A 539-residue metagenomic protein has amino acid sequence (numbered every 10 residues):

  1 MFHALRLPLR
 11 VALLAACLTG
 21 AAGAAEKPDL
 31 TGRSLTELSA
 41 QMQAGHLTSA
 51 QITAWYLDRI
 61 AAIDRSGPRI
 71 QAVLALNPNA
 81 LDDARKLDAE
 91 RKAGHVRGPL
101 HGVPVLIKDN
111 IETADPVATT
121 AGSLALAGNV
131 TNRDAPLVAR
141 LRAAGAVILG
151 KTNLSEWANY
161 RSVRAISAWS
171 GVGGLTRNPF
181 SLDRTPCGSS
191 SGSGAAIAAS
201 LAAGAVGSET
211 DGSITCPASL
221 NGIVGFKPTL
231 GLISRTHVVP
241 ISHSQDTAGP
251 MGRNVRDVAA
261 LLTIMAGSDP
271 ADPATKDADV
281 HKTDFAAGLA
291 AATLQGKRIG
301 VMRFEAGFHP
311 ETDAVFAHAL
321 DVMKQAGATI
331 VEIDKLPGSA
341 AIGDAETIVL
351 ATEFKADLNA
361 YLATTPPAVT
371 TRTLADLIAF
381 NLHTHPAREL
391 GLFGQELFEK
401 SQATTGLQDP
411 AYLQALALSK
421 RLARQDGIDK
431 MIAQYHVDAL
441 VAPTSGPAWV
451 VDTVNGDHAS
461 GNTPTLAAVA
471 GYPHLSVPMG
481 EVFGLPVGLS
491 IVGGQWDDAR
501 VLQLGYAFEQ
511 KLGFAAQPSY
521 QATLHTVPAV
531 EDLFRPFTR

Functional and structural regions predicted by a protein language model:
F2-K92, H318-G327, A379, T405-G406 (+1 more regions): An N-terminal boundary/leader segment
E26-D211, T229, I428, I432-Q434: Gly/Ser-rich catalytic/binding loops embedded in alpha/beta enzyme cores
E37-H46, S66-A75, S123-G128, R184 (+6 more regions): Second-shell loop/turn segments in exported
G45, G102, A143, A202 (+3 more regions): Glycine-rich, small-residue loops and helix-cap segments that act as flexible hinges at active-site edges
T53, A135, T283-F285, F308-K335 (+3 more regions): Acyltransferase
H101-A121, A287-M302, T352-R424, D429 (+2 more regions): Short helix-loop capping/hinge segments that flank enzyme active sites or metal/cofactor-binding pockets
A121-S123, R177-P179, S189, V239-T247 (+2 more regions): Flexible glycine/proline-enriched surface loops and loop-helix/loop-strand junctions
V147, A198-R303, A317-A326, A363-T364 (+1 more regions): Structural helix-boundary/capping segments
